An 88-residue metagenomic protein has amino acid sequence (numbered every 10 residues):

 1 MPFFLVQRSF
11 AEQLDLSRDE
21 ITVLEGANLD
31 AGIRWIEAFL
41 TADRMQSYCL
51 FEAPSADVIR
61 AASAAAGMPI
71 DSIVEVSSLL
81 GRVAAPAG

Functional and structural regions predicted by a protein language model:
M1-D30, R34-I36, T41-M45, S78-G88: Short S/T/G/P-rich N-terminal loop/turn motif that feeds into the first structured element of a domain
S9, L50-E52: Short hydrophobic/aromatic beta-strand micro-patches that form the beta-sheet surface supporting nucleotide- or nucleic
N28-D30, P54-L79: An amphipathic, aromatic/His-enriched active-site/gating alpha helix that lines ligand/cofactor pockets
